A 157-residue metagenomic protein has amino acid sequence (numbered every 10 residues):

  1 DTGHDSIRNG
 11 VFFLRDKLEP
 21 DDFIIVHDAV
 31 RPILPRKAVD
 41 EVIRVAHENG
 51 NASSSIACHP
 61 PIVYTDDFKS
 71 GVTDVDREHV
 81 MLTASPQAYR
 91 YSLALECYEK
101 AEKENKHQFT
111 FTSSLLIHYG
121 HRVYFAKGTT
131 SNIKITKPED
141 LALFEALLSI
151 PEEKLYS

Functional and structural regions predicted by a protein language model:
D1-P20: Short phosphate-binding loop-to-helix
D1-T2, A29-P32, T130-S131: Short glycine-rich anion-binding loops that position phosphate/pyrophosphate groups of nucleotides and phosphorylated
I7-R8, R36-V39, P138: Conserved strand-to-helix beginnings and helix N-cap segments that scaffold or border functional pockets
G10, D28, A57, R90 (+1 more regions): Residue-level signal for inorganic ion chemistry
F12, D16, R44, H118 (+1 more regions): Short, well-ordered alpha-helices that flank and scaffold nucleotide-derived cofactor binding pockets
L18-V30: Short beta-strand-to-loop acidic/aromatic patch adjacent to the donor-nucleotide binding site
I33-A126, S157: Conserved core of the sugar-phosphate nucleotidyltransferase
N132-S157: Hydrophobic helical membrane-anchoring modules
